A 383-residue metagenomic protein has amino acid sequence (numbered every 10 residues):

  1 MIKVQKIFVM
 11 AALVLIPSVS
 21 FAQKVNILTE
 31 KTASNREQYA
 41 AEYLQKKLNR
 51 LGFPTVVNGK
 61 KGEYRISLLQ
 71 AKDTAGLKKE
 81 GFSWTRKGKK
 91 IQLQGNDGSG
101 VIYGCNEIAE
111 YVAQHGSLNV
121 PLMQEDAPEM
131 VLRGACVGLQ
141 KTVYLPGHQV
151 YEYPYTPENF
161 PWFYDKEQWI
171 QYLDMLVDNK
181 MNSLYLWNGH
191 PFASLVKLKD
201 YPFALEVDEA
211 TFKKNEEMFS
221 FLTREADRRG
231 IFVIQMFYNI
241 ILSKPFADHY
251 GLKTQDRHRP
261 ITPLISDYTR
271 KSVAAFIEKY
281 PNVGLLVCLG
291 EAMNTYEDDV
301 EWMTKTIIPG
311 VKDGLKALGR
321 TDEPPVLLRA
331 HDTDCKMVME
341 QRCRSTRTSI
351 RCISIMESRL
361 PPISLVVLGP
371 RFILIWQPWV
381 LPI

Functional and structural regions predicted by a protein language model:
I2-V4, M10-L15, S20-G88, L118-P121: Acidic, contiguous N-terminal accessory segments
S18-F21, M123-E129, I350-R351: Short boundary motifs at domain starts and secondary-structure transition points
L28-A33, S67-D73, Q94-N96, L139 (+2 more regions): Structural motif
T32-A40, N96, Y164, K214 (+3 more regions): Extracytoplasmic/periplasmic, Sec-exported soluble proteins
Y43, K79-G81, R86-T262, P281-N282: Feature activates predominantly on carbohydrate-active enzymes
V57-N58, Q235, L328: A structural preference for short, hydrophobic beta-strand core positions in alpha/beta folds
K72, P191-F192, N239-L242, E291-N294 (+1 more regions): Short, internal active-site loops enriched in acidic
H115, N182, E206, E216 (+4 more regions): Catalytic-core regions of glycoside hydrolase
